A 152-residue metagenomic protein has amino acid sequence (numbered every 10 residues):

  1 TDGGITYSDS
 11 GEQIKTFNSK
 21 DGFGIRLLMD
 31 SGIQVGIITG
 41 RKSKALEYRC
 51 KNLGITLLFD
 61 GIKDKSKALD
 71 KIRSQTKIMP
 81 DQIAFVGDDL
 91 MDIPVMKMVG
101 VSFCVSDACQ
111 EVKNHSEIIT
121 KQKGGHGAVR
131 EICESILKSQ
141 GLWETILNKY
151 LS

Functional and structural regions predicted by a protein language model:
T1, T39, T120: Ser/Thr-centric signal marking residues that sit in or immediately flank functional binding/regulatory motifs
T1-Q34: Active-site neighborhood of HAD-like aspartate-dependent phosphohydrolases
D2-Y7, E47-L53: Short, basic/glycine-rich phosphate-binding loops at helix/coil junctions that contact nucleotide phosphates
I5-T6, Q13, R26, I38 (+3 more regions): Gly/Ser/Thr-rich beta-alpha loop segments that engage phosphate groups in nucleotides
S8-G11, N18, L53, L57 (+1 more regions): Mg2+-dependent phosphoryl-transfer enzymes with acidic/Ser/Thr/Gly-rich catalytic loops
I25-R49, F59-D60, M96: Substrate-recognition element of Asp-dependent hydrolases with the DxDx(T/V) motif
G40-R41, I62, S106-C109: Short secondary-structure boundary segments
